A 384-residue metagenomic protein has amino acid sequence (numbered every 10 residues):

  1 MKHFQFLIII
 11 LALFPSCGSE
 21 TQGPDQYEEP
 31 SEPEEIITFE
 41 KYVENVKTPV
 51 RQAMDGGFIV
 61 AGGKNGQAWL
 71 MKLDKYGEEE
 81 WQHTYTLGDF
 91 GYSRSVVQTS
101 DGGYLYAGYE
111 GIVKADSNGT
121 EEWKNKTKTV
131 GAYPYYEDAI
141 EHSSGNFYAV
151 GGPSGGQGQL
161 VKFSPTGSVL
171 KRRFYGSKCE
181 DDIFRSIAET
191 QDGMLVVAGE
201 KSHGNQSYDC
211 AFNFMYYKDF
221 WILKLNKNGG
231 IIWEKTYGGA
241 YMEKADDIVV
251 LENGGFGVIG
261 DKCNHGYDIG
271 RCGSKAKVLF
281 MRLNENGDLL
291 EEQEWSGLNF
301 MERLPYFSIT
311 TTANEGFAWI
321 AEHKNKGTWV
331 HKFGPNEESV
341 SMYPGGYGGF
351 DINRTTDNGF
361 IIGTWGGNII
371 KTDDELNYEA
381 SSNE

Functional and structural regions predicted by a protein language model:
K2-I9: Sec-dependent signal peptide recognition, specifically the positively charged N-region followed immediately by
F14-S16: C-terminal motif of bacterial Sec signal peptides marking the signal peptidase cleavage site
G18-E384: A sequence-level/structural motif corresponding to short, flexible coil/turn segments enriched in small polar residues
